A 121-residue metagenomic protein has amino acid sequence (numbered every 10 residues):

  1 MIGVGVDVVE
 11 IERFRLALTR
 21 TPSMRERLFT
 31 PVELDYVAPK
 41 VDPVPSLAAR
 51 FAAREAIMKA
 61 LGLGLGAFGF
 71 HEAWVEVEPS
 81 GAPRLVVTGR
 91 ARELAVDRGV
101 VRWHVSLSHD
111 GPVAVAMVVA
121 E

Functional and structural regions predicted by a protein language model:
M1-E121: Core catalytic alpha/beta fold that binds nucleotide/phospho-ligands
